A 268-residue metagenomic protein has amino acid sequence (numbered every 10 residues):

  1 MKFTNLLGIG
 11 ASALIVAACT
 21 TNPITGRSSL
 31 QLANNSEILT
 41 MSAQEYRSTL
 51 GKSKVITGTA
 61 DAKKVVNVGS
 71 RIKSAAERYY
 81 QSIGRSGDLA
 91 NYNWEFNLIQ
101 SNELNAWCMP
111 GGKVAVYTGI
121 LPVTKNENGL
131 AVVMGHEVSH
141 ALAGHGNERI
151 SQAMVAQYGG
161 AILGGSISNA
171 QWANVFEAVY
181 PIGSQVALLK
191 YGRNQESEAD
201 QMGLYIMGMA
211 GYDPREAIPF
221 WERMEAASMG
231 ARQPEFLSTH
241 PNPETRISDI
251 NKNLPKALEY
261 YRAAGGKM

Functional and structural regions predicted by a protein language model:
K2-G8, C19-M268: A Zn2+-metalloprotease active-site environment signal
